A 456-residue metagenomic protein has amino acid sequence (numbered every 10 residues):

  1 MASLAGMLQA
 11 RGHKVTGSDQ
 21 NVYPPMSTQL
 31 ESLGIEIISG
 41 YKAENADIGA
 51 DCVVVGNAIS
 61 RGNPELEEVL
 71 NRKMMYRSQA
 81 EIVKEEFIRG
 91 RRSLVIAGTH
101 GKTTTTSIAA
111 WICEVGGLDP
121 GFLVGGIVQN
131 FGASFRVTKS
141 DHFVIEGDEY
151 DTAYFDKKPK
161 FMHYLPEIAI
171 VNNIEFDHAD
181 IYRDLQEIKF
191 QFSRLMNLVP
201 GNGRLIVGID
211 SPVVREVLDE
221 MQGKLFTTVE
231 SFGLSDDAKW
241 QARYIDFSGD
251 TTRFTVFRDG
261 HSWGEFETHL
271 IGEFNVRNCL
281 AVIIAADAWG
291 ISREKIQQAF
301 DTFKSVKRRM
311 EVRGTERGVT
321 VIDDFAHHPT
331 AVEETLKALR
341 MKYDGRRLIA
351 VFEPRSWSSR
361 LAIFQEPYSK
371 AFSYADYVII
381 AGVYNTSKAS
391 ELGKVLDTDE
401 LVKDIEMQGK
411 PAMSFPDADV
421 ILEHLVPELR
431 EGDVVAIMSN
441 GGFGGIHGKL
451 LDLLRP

Functional and structural regions predicted by a protein language model:
M1-V22, E31-I35, G49, V53 (+6 more regions): ATP-dependent carboxylate-amine ligase
L4-A5, M26, E65, T105-A109 (+2 more regions): Hydrophobic residues within alpha-helices that form the first helical element adjacent to the glycine-rich loop
M7-A10, E31, N45-A46, N57 (+4 more regions): Phosphate-binding loop of NTP-binding sites
T16, N21, I38-K42, Q79-K84 (+5 more regions): Beta-strand->loop->alpha-helix junctions that form or flank phosphate-binding loops in nucleotide-handling enzymes
V22-M26, N45-A46, S60-G62, N130-F131 (+4 more regions): Short, charged/polar "capping" segments at the starts of alpha-helices and the immediately preceding loops
G40-C52: BRCT (BRCA1 C-terminal) domain core and associated BRCT-interaction motifs
R92-L94, L234, R258-T268, G314-V319: Glycine/charged-rich beta-loop-alpha catalytic/anionic-binding loops adjacent to active sites
D246-S262: Acidic-glycine-rich active-site phosphate/pyrophosphate-binding loop
